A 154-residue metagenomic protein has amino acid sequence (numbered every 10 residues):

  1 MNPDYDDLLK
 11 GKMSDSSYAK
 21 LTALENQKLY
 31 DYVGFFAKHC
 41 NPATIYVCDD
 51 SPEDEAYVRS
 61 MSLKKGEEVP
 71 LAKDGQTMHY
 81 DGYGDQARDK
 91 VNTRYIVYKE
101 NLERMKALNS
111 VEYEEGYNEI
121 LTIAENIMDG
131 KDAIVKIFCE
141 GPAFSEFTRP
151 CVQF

Functional and structural regions predicted by a protein language model:
N2-F154: Conserved internal helical-beta-strand scaffold that buttresses enzyme catalytic cores
